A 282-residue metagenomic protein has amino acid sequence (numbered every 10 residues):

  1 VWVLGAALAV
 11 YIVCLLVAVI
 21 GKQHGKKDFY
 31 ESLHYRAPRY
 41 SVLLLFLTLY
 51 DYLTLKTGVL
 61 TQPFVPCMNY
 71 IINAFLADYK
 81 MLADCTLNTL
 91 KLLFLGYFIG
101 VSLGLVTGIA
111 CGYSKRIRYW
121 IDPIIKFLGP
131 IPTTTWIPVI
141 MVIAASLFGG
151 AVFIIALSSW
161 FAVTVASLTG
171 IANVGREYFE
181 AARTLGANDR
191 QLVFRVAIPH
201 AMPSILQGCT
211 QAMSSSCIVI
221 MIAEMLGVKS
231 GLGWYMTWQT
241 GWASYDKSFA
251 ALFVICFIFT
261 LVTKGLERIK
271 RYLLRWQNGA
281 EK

Functional and structural regions predicted by a protein language model:
V1, D28, L55-I99: Periplasmic/extracellular loop-to-transmembrane helix junction in inner-membrane transport proteins
V1-A37: Transmembrane alpha-helices
Y11-K22, A172, Q207, F249-K282: C-terminal transmembrane helix and the adjacent membrane-cytosol boundary/short C-terminal tail of inner/organellar
K22-G25, F29, L95-I125: Transmembrane-helix boundary motif in ABC transporter permease subunits
I125-A162, T169-G170: Generic hydrophobic transmembrane alpha-helix motif, especially the helices
M141-I143, G170-I171, I218-I255, N278-K282: Glycine-rich helix-loop "coupling/hinge" segments at transmembrane-helix boundaries in multipass transporters
F153-L157, R190-A223, A250, I255 (+1 more regions): Transmembrane alpha-helices
V163-C209, L232, M236: Short cytoplasmic-facing helical segments at TM-TM junctions of multi-pass membrane proteins
